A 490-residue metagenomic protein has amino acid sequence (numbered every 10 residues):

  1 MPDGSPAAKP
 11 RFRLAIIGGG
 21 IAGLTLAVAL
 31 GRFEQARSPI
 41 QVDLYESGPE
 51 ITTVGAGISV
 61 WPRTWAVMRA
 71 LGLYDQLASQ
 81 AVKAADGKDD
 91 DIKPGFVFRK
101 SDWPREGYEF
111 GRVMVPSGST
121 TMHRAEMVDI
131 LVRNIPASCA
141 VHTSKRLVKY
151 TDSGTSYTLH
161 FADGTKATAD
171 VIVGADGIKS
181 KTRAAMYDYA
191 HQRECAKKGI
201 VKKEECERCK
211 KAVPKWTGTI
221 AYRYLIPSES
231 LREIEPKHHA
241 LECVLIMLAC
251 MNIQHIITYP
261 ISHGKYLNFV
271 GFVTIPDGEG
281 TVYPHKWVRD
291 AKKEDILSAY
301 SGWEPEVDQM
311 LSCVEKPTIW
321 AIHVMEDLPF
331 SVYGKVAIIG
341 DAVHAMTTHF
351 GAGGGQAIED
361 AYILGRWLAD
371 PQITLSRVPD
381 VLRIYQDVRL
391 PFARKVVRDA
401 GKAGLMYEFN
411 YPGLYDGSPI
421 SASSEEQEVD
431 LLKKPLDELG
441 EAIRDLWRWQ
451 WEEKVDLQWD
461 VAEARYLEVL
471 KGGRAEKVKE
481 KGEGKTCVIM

Functional and structural regions predicted by a protein language model:
D3-A15, G95-S101, R366-M490: C-terminal helical "tail/cap" subdomain of flavin- and related membrane-associated enzymes
D3-D43: N-terminal Rossmann-like FAD-binding beta1-loop-alpha1 element of flavoenzymes
I16-A29, G48, V173-D176, Y222 (+5 more regions): Conserved mid-domain beta->alpha element of the FAD-binding
V28-R32, R133, A184-D188, R366 (+1 more regions): Short, well-ordered alpha-helices that flank and scaffold nucleotide-derived cofactor binding pockets
F33, V60-W61, H160, A185-R193 (+2 more regions): Glycine-rich, phosphate-binding/catalytic loops in enzymes
Q41, P49-A137, E408: Active-site-adjacent segment of FAD-dependent monooxygenases/related oxidoreductases
A85-K93, R99-E109, H191-A212, G417-D437: Charged, glycine/proline-rich intrinsically disordered loops and linkers
G118, M122, V128-V314: Conserved FAD-binding catalytic core of PHBH/FMO-like flavoproteins
